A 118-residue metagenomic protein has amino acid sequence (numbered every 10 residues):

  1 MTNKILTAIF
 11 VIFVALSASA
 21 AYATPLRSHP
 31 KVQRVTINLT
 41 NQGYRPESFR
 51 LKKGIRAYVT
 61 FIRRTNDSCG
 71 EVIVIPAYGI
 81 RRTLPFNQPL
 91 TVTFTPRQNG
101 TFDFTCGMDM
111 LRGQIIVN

Functional and structural regions predicted by a protein language model:
M1-I9: Bacterial N-terminal signal peptides that target proteins for export
A8-S17: Bacterial N-terminal signal peptides
A20-K31, T36, G43, L84-N118: Extracellular/periplasmic metallocenter environments
R45-E47, I80: Short, conserved secondary-structure segments in the cores of folded domains
E47-N66, P89-Q98, F102-D103: Beta-strand cores of secreted/periplasmic/IMS beta-sandwich domains, seen most often in copper-related folds
T65-S68, D109: Short proline/glycine-enriched turn/loop motifs at strand-loop junctions of beta-rich domains
D67-P85: Histidine- and aromatic-enriched segments that form or immediately flank copper-ligand environments
